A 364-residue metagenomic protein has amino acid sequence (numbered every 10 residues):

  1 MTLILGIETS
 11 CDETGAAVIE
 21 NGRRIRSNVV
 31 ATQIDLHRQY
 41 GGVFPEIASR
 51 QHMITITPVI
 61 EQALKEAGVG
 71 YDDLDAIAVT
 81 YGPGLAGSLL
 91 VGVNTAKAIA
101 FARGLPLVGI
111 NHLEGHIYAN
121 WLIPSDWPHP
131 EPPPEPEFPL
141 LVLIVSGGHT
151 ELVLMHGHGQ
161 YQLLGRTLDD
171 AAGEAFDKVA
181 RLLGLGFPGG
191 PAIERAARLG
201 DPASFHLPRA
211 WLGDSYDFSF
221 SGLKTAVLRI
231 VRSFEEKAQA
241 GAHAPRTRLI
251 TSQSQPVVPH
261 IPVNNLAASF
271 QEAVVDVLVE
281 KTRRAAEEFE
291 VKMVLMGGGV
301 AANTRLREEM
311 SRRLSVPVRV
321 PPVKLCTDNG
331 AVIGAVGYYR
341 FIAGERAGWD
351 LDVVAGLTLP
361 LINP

Functional and structural regions predicted by a protein language model:
M1-P364: Acidic, glycine-enriched active-site microenvironments
